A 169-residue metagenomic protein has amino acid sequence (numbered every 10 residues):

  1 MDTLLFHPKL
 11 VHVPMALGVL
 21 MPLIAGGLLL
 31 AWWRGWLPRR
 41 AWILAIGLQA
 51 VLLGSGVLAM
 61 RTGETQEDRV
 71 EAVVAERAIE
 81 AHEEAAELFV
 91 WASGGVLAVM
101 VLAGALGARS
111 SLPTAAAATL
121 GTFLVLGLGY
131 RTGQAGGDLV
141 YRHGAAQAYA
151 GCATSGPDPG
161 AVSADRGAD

Functional and structural regions predicted by a protein language model:
M1-D169: Polytopic transmembrane helical bundles with strong interfacial aromatic enrichment
